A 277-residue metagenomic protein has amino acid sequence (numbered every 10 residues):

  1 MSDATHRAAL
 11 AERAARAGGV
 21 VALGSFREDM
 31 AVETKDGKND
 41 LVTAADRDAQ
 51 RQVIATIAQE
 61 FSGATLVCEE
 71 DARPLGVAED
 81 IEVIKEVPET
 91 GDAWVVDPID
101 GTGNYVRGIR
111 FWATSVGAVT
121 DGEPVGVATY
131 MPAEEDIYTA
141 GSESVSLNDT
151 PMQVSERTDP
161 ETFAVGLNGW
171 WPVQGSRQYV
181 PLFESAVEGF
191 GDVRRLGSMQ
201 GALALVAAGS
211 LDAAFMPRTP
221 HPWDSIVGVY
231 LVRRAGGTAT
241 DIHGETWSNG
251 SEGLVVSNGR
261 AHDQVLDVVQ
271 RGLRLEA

Functional and structural regions predicted by a protein language model:
M1-V96, D267-Q270, R274-A277: N-terminal subdomain of lithium-sensitive/metallo-dependent phosphomonoesterases centered on the IMPase/IPPase/PAP
A22, D46, I57, T102 (+6 more regions): Residue-level signal for inorganic ion chemistry
R27-M30, M152, D241-E245: A glycine-biased, small/acidic residue-tolerant capping/turn segment at secondary-structure junctions
T34, E86-P88, D121, E156-D159 (+1 more regions): Solvent-exposed alpha-helices and their adjacent loops that cap or buttress functional pockets in soluble metabolic
R47, E70, P98-G101, P132 (+2 more regions): Generic detector of well-ordered alpha-helical packing
A55, A78-S144, N148: DPxDG-like acidic metal-binding loop motif
A72, I109, Y130, S142-E143 (+3 more regions): Residue-level structural signal for beta-strand termini and adjacent loop
E156-A277: An extended, acidic
